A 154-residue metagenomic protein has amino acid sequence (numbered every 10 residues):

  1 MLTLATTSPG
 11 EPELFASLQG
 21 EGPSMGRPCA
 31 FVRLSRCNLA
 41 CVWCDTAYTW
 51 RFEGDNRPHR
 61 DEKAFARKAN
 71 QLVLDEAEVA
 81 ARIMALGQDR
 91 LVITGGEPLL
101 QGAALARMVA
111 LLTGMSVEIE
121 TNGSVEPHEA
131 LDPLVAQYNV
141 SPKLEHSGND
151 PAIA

Functional and structural regions predicted by a protein language model:
L2-A5, P9-G10, F15-L74, E78: Canonical Radical SAM [4Fe-4S] cluster-binding loop centered on the CxxxCxxC motif and its immediate flanking residues
F31-R33, V92, N139: Conserved beta-strand segments that form the floor/walls of ligand-binding pockets within enzyme and binding domains
A80, D89-R90, L99-A154: Conserved AdoMet/S-adenosylmethionine-binding subsite of the radical SAM
A85-G87: Glycine-rich phosphate-binding loop signature in dinucleotide/nucleotide-binding domains
T94-G96: Active-site beta-strand/loop signature of hydrolases that rely on acidic residues for catalysis
